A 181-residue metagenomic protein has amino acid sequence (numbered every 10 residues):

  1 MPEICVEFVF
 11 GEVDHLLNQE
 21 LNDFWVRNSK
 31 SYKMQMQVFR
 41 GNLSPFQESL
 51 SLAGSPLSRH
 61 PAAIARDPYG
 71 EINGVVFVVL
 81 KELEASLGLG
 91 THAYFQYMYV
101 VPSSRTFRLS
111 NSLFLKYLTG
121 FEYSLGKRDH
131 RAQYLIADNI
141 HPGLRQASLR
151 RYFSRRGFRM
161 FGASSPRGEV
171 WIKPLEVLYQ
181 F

Functional and structural regions predicted by a protein language model:
M1-E3, G126-F181: Terminal substrate-recognition subdomain of acyl/acetyltransferases
M1-S49: Short amphipathic alpha-helix that is part of the acyltransferase structural core
V13, S103-L109, P142-R145: Short acidic, S/G/P-rich loop/turn micro-motifs used as interaction or catalytic elements
Y32-H92: A conserved beta-strand-loop-helix scaffold within acyl/acetyltransferase catalytic domains
L80, Y99-S104, N139-H141: Short, flexible loop/turn elements at secondary-structure junctions
A85, G120-H130: Alpha-helix termini
G88-S103: Conserved acetyl-CoA binding element of GNAT-fold acetyltransferases
V100, R105-Y123: Conserved acetyl-CoA-binding loop-helix of GNAT-fold acetyltransferases
